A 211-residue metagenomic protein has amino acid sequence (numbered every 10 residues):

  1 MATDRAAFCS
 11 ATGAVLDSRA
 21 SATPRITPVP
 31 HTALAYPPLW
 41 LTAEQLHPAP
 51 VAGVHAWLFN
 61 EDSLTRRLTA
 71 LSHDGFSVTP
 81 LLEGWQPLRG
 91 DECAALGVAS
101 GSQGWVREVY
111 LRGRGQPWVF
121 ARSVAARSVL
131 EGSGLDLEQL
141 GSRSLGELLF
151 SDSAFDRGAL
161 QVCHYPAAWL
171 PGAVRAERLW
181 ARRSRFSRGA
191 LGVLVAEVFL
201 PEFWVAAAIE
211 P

Functional and structural regions predicted by a protein language model:
A2-R112, Q116-V174, L179-P211: N-terminal domain-onset segments
